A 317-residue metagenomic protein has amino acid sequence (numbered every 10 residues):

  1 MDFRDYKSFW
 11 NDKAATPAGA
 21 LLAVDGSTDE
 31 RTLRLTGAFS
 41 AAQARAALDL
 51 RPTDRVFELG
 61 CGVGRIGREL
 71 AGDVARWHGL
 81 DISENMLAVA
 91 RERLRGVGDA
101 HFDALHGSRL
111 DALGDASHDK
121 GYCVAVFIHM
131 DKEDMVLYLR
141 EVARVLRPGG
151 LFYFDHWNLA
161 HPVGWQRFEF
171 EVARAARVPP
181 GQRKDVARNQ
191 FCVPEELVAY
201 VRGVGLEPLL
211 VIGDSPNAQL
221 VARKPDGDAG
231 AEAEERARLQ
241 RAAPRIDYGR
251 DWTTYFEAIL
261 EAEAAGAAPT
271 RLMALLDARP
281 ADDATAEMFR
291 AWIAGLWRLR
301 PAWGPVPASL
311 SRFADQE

Functional and structural regions predicted by a protein language model:
M1-A47, P52, V63-A112, M130-L137 (+1 more regions): Class I (Rossmann-like) S-adenosyl-L-methionine-dependent methyltransferase catalytic domain, capturing the SAM-binding
R55, G149-L151: Short glycine-centered segments of the SAM/dcSAM-binding site in methyltransferase folds
E58: Class I SAM-dependent methyltransferase core
D111-G121: A short acidic, Gly/Pro-enriched loop at the edge of an enzyme's catalytic core that lines a small-molecule cofactor
C123-V126: A short beta-strand submotif of the Rossmann-like class I SAM-dependent methyltransferase core that lines
V136-P148: A short glycine-rich, Lys/Arg-flanked "PGG" loop and its adjoining helix->strand segment in the class I
